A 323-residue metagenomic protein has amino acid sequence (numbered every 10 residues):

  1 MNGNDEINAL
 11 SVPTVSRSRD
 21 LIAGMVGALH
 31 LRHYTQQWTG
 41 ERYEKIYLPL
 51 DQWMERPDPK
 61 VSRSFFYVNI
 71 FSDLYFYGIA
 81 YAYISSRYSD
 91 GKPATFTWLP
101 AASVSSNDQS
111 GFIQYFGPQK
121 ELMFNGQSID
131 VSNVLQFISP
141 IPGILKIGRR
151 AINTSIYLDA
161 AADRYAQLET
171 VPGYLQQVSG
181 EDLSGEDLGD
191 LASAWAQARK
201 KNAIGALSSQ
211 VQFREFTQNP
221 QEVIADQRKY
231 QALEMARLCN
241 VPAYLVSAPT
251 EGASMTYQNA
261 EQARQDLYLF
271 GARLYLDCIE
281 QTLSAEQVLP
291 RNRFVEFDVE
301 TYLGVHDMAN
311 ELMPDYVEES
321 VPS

Functional and structural regions predicted by a protein language model:
M1-I224, R228-Y230, E234, R291 (+1 more regions): Structured, contiguous alpha/beta core segments that scaffold functional sites
A203-I204, L233-A236, A263, R273-L276: Short, surface-exposed, polar/charged, turn-prone segments marking secondary-structure boundaries
I204-G205, E234, A243-S254, A285-P290: Short acidic alpha-helical/loop segments enriched in Asp/Glu that coordinate divalent cations
S208-E215, T250-S254, V288-L303: A glycine-rich phosphate-binding loop feature that marks nucleotide/adenosyl-phosphate handling sites
C239: An amphipathic, hydrophobic-aromatic interaction surface with interspersed Lys/Arg that forms lipid/phosphate-bearing
P242, L303-G304: Conserved glycine-rich FAD pyrophosphate-binding loop
M255-A260: Alpha-helix N-cap recognition
E261-V299: Long, compositionally biased
